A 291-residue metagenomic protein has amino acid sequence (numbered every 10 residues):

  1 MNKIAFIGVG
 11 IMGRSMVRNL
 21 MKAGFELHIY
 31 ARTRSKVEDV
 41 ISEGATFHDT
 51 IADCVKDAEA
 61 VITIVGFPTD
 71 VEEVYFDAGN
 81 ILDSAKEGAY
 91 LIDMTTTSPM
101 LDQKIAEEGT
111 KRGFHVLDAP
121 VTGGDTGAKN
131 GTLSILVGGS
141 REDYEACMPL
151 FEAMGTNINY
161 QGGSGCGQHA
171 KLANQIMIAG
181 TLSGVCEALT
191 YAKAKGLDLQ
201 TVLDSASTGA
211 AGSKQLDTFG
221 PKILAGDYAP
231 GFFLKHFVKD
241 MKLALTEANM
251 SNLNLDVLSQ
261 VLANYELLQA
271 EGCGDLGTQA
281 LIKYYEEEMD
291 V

Functional and structural regions predicted by a protein language model:
M1-T63, M94-T95, D125: NAD(P)+-binding Rossmann beta1-loop-alpha1 motif at the extreme N-terminus of oxidoreductases
I4, T97-Q175: Rossmann-fold dinucleotide-binding core
L27, F47, V116-L117, I158 (+2 more regions): Hydrophobic beta-strand scaffold residues
T33, F67, S140: Residues in the short beta-alpha loop(s) of Rossmann-like NAD(P)-binding domains
I51-F114: Rossmann-fold NAD(P) dinucleotide-binding segment
G131-G138, G163-K195, D204-T218, H236-K239: Active-site-proximal catalytic alpha-helix in oxidoreductases
Q168, G212-T278: Interdomain hinge/lid region at the active-site interface of Rossmann-like NAD(P)-dependent oxidoreductases
